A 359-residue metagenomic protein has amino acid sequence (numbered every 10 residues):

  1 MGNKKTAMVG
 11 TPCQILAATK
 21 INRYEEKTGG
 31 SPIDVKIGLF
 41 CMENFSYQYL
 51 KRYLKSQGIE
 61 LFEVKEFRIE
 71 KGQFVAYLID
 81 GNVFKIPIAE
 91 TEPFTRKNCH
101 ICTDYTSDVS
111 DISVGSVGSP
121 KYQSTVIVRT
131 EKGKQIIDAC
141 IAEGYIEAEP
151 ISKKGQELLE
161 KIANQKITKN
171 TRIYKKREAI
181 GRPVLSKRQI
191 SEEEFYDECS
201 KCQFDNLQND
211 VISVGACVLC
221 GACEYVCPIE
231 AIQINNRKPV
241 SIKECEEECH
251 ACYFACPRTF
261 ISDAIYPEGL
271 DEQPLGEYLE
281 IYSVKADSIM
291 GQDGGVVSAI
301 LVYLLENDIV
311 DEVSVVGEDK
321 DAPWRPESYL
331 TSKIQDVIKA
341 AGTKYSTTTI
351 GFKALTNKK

Functional and structural regions predicted by a protein language model:
M1, I146-E147, S152-Q189, F195-D197 (+1 more regions): Flanking helices and flexible, charged tails adjoining ferredoxin-like Fe-S electron-transfer domains in multi-subunit
M1, L16-R23, L355-K359: Cofactor-cradling patches in redox/metallo enzymes
N3-T6, K85-K97, N209-G215, P239-E247: Immediate flanking context of iron-sulfur cluster ligation sites
M8-A18, E43, D293-V296, K320 (+1 more regions): Gly/Ser/Thr-rich loops at beta-strand to alpha-helix junctions that form or flank small-molecule/cofactor-binding
R23-G38: A short alpha->loop->secondary-structure connector
L39-R52: Short, conserved secondary-structure transition motifs
L54-K201, V310-D311: Long, compositionally biased charged/polar accessory segments in the mid-to-C-terminal portions of proteins
S107, I112, C199-A216, A222-V240 (+1 more regions): Iron-sulfur cluster-binding cysteine motifs and their immediate structural context in ferredoxin-like electron-transfer
